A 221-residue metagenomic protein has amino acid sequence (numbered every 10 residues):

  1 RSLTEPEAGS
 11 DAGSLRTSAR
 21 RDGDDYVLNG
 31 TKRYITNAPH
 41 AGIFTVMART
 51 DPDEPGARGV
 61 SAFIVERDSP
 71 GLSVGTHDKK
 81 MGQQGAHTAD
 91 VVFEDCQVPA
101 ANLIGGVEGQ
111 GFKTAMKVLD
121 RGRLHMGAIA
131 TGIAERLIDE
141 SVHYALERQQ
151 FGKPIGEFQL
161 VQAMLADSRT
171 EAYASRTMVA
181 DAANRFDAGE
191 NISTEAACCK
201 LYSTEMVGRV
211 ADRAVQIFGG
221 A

Functional and structural regions predicted by a protein language model:
R1-T4, M47: A short, Trp-centered hydrophobic/proline-enriched beta-strand micro-motif
A8-D11, R21, Y26, I35: Hydrophobic, small-residue-rich alpha-helical packing segments that form membrane-like cores
A8-G9, R33-P39, Q83, R121-H125: Glycine-rich phosphate/pyrophosphate-binding beta-alpha loops
S10, N102-E108: Cytochrome P450 core scaffold surrounding the K-helix E-X-X-R motif and the conserved "meander" helix-loop region
S14-S18, D25, I43-M47, A62-I64 (+1 more regions): Conserved hydrophobic/aromatic beta-strand scaffold that supports enzyme active sites
R21-Y26, D90-V92, G106-Q110, K117-A221: Alpha-helical interface subdomain recognition
N29-V74: A short core secondary-structure module
P70-Q97: Flexible, small-/acidic-enriched active-site or ligand-binding loops
